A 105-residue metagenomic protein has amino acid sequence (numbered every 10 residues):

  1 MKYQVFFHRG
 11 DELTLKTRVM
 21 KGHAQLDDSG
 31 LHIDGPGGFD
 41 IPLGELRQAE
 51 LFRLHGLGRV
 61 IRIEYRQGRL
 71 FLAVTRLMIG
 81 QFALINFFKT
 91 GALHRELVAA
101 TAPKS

Functional and structural regions predicted by a protein language model:
M1-Q25, R66-G68, Q81-S105: Anionic N-terminal interaction surfaces
L13-L15, F39-I41, G68-V74: Short, surface-exposed beta-strand/loop "edge" segments at domain boundaries and coil↔beta transitions
K21, F52-L77, A83: Canonical pleckstrin homology
Q25-D28, G56: Generic beta-strand structural signal
D27, G35-P36, Y65: Short loop/turn segments that connect beta-strands within the blades of beta-propeller domains, predominantly WD40
L31, D40-H55: Phosphoinositide-dependent membrane-docking surfaces
L31-D34, L72: Short hydrophobic/aromatic-rich beta-strand segments that constitute the beta-sheet cores of beta-sandwich/beta-barrel
